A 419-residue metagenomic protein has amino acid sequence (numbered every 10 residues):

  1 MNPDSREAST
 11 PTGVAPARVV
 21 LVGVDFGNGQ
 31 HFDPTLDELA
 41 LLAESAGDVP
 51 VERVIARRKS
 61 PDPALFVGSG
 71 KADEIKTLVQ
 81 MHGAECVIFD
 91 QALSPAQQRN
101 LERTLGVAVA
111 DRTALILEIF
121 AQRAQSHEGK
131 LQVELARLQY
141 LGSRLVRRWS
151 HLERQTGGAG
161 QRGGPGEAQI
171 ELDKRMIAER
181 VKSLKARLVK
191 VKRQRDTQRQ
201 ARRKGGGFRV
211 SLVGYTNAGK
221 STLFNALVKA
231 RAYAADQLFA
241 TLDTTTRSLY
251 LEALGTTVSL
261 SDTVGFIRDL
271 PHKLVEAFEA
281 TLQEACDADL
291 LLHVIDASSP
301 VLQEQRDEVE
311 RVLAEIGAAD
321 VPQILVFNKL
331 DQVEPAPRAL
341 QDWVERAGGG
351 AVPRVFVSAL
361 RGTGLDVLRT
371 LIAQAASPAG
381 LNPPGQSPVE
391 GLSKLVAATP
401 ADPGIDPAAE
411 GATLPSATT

Functional and structural regions predicted by a protein language model:
M1-D25, A40, Q139, S143-A218 (+4 more regions): C-terminal-of-GTPase-core extension/linker across diverse P-loop GTPases
M1-L117, A412: N-terminal accessory targeting/assembly segments
T12-V14, V79-M81, T241, L249-L254 (+5 more regions): Conserved catalytic network of the ASCE P-loop NTPase/AAA+ motor domain
D25-G29, R58-S60, A92-P95, A114-L117 (+4 more regions): Conserved nucleotide-binding/hydrolysis micro-motifs of P-loop NTPases
G27-H31, P61-L65, R123-H127, Q169 (+3 more regions): Flexible beta-alpha connector loops of hexameric P-loop NTPases
A114-V133: Short alpha-helix plus adjacent loop in nuclease-associated cores
G205, V228-T256, H272-A277, L302 (+1 more regions): Switch I (effector-binding) loop of TRAFAC-class P-loop GTPase G-domains
L274-S299, E315: Inter-motif core of Ras-like GTPase G domains
